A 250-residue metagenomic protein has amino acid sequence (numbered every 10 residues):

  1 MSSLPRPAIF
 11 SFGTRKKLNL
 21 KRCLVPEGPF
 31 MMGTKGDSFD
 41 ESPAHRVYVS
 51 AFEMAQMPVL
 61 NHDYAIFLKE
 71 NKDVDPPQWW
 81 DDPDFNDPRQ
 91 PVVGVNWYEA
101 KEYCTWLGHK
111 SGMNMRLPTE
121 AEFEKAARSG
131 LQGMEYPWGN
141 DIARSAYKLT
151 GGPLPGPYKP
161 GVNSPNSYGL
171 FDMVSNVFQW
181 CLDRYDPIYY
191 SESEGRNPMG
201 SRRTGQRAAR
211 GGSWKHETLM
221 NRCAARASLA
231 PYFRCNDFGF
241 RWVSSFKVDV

Functional and structural regions predicted by a protein language model:
M1-A121, Q132, R202-Q206, R226-V250: Extended beta-strand/loop cores of jelly-roll/beta-sandwich
M31-G36, W80-A227, P231-R234: Functional-site microenvironments in short loops/helix caps that host divalent-cation chemistry
